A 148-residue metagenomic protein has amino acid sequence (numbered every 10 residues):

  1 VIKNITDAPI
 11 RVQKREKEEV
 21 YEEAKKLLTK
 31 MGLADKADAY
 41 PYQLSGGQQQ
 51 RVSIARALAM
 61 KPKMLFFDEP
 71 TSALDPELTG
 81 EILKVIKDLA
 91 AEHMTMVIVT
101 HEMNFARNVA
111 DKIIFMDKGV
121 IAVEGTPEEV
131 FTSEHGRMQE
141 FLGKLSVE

Functional and structural regions predicted by a protein language model:
Y40-L44, Q48: Conserved ABC ATPase signature
A59-K63: A short, proline-enriched helix->beta-strand linker immediately N-terminal to the Walker B motif in ABC-type P-loop
L65-D68: Catalytic Walker B motif of ABC-type/P-loop ATPase nucleotide-binding domains
T79-E92: Helical segment within the ABC ATPase nucleotide-binding domain
A106-N108: A short, surface-exposed alpha-helical micro-motif characterized by mixed small hydrophobic and charged/polar residues
E124-G125: ABC ATPase "signature
